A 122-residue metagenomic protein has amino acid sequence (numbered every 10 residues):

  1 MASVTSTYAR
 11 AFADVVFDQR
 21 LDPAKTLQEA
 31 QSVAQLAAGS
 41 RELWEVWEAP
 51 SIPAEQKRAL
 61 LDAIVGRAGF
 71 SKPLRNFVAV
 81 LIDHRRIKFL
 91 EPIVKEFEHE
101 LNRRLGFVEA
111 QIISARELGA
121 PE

Functional and structural regions predicted by a protein language model:
M1-E122: Elongated, mostly alpha-helical coiled-coil "stalk/stator" tethers of large membrane protein machines
